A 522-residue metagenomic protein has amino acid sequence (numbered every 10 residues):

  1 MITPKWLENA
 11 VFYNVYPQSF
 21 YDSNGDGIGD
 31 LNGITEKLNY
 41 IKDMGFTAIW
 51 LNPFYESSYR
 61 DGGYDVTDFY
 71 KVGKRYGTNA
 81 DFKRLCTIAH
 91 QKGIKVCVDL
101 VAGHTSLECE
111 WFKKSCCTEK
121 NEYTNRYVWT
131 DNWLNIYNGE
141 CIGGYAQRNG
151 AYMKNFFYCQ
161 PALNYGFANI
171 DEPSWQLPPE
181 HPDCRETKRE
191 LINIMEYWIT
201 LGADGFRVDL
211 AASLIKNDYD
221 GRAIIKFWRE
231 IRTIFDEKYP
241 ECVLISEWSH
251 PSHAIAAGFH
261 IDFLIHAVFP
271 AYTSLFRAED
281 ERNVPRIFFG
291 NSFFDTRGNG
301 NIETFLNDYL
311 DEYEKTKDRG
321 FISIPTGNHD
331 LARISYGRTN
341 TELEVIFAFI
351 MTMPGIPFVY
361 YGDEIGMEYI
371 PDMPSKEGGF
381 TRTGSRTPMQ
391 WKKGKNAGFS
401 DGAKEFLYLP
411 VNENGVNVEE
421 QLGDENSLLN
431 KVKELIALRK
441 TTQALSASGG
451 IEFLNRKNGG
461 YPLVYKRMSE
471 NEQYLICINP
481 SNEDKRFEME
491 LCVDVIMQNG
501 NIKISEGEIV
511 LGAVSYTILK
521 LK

Functional and structural regions predicted by a protein language model:
I2-R189, T200, A211-G258, A267 (+1 more regions): Acidic/aromatic-lined carbohydrate-recognition and catalytic surfaces of CAZymes acting on diverse glycans
W6-E8, H250, G258, R297-G300 (+5 more regions): Loop/helix patches that line or flank the sugar-binding groove of alpha-linked glycan CAZymes
N14, A48-P53, F206-L210, I245-E247 (+3 more regions): Short beta-strand segments
L107-I142, W228, R232-P388, K393: Conserved alpha/beta catalytic core and glycan-binding cleft of carbohydrate-active enzymes
D183-I194, W198, G300-L310: A Trp-anchored, charged/polar loop motif used as the substrate-binding/catalytic surface of acyl/ester-handling
M195-N217, I324-N328: Active-site groove signature of glycoside hydrolases
D484-G500: Beta-strand-rich binding/interaction modules
S505-K522: C-terminal beta-strand-rich structural cap/linker in extracellular carbohydrate-active enzymes
